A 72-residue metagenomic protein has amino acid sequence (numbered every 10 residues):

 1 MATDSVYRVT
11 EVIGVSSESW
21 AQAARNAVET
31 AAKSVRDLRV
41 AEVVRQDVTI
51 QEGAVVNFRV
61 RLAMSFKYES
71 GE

Functional and structural regions predicted by a protein language model:
M1-T3, I50-G53: Short beta-strand/turn micro-motifs at beta-sheet edges
D4-V40: Short, well-ordered alpha-helical segments
Y7-V9, R45, N57-A63: Broad gene-expression machinery/nucleic-acid interaction feature
S17-S19, V48, K67-G71: Generic "edge-of-domain/loop-turn" microfeature
A41-I50: Short, conserved loop-to-beta-strand elements that form functional interface hotspots
G53-E72: C-terminal structural segments of small proteins and small subunits
